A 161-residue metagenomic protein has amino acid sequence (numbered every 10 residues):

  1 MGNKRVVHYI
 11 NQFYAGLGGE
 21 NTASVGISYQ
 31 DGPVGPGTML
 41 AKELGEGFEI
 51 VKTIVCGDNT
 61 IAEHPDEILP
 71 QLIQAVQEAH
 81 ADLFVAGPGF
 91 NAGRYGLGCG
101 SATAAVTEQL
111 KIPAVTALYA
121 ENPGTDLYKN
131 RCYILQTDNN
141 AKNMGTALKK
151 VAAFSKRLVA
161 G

Functional and structural regions predicted by a protein language model:
M1-G161: An N-terminal assembly and electron-transfer interface module characteristic of large anaerobic redox and radical
